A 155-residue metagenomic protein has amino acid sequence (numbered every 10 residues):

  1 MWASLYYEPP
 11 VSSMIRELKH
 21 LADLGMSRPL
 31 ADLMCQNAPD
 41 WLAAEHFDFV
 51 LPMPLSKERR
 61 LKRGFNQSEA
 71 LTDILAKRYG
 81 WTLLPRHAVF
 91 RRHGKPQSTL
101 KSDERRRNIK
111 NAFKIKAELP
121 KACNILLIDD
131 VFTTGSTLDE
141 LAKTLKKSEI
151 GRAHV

Functional and structural regions predicted by a protein language model:
M1-L127, T134-R152: Conserved PRPP/pyrophosphate-binding segment of the phosphoribosyltransferase/PRPP-pathway fold
